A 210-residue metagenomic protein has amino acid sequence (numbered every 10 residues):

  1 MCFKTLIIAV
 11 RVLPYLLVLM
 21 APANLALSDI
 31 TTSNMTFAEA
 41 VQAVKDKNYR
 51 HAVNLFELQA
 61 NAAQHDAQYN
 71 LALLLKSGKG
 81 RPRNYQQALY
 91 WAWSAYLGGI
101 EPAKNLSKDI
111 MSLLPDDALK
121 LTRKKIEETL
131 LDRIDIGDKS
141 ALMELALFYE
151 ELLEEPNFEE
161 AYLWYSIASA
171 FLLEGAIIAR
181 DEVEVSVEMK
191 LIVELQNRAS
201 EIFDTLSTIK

Functional and structural regions predicted by a protein language model:
R11-A21: Bacterial N-terminal signal peptides
N24-N54: N-terminal leader/linker segments that initiate helical-solenoid repeat arrays
T31, K47-N48, N61-H65, S77-K79 (+7 more regions): Short helix-capping/linker turns of helical repeat alpha-solenoids
T36-A43, L55, N70-S77, L106-L114 (+2 more regions): Hydrophobic face of amphipathic alpha-helices that form TPR/SEL1-like repeat modules and related alpha-solenoid
V41, L106-I136: Alpha-helical adaptor scaffolds
K47-H51, P82-W91, A118-E128, P156-E160: Structural signature of tandem alpha-helical TPR/SEL1-like repeats, specifically the intra-repeat loop/turn
R83-E101, K108, F158-G175, D181 (+1 more regions): TPR/TPR-like (Sel1-like) alpha-helical repeat modules
L121, D132-R133, G175-K210: Terminal, low-structured helical/coil segments at or just beyond the last alpha-helical repeat
